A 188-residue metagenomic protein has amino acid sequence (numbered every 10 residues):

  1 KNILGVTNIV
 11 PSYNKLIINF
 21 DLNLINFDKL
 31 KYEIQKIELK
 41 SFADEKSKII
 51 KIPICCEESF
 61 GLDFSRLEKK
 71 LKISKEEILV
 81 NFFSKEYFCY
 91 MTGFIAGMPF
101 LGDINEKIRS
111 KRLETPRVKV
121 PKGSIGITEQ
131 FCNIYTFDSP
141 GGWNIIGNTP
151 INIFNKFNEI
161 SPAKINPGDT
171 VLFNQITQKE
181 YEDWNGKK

Functional and structural regions predicted by a protein language model:
K1-K188: Glycine-rich active-site loops that engage anionic ligands at enzyme catalytic sites
